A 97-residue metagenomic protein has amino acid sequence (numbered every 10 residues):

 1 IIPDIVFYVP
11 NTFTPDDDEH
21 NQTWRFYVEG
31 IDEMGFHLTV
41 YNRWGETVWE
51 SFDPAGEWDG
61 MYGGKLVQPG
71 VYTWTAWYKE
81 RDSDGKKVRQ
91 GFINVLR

Functional and structural regions predicted by a protein language model:
I1-R97: Short loop/turn motifs at secondary-structure boundaries
